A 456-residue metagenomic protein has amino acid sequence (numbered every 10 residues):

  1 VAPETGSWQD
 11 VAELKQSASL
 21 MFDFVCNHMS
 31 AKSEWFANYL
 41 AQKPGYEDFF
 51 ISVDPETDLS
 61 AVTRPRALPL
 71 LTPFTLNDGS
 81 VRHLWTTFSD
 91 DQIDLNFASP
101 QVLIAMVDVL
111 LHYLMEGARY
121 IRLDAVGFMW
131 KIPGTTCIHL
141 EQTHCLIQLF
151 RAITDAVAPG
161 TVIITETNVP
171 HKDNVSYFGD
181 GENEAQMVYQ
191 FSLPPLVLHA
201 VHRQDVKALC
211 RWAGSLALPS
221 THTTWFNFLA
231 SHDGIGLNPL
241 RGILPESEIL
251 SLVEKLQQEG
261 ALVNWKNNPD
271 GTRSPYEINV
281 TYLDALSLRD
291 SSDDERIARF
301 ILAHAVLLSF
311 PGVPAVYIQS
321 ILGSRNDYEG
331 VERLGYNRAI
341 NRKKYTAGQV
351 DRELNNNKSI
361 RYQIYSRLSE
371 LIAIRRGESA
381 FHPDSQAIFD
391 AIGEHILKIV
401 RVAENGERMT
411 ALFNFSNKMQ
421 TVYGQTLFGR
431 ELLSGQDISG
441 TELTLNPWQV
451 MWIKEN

Functional and structural regions predicted by a protein language model:
V1-T426, S434-N456: Active-site and adjacent substrate-binding regions of carbohydrate-active enzymes
